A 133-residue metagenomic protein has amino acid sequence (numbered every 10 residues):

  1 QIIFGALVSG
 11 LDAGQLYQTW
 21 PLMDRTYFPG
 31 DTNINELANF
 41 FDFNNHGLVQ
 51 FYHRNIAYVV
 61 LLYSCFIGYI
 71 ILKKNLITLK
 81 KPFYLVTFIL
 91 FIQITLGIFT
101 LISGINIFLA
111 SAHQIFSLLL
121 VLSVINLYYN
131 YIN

Functional and structural regions predicted by a protein language model:
Q1-N133: Polytopic transmembrane helical bundles with strong interfacial aromatic enrichment
